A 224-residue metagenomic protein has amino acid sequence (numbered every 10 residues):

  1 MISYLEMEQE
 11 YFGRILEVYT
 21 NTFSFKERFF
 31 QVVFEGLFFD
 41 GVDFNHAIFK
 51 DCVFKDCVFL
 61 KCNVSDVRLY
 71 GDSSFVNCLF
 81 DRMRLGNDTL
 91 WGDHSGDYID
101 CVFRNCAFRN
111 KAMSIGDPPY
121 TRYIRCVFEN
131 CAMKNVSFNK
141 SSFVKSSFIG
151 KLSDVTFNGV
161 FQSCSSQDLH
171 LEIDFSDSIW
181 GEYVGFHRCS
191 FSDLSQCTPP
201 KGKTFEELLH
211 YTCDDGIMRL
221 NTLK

Functional and structural regions predicted by a protein language model:
I2-N221: Tandem repeat scaffolds
